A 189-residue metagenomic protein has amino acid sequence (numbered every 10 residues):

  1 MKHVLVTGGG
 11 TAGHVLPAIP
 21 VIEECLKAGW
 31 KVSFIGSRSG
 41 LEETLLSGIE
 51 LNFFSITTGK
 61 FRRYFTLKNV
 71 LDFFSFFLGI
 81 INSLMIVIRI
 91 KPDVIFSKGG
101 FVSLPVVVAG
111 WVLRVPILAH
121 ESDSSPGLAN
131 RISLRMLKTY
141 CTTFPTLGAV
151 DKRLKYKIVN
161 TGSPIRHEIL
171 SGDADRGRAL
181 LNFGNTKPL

Functional and structural regions predicted by a protein language model:
M1-K2, D173-L189: Nucleotide-sugar donor-binding and catalytic loop/hinge architecture of NDP-sugar-dependent glycosyltransferases
H3-G9, L26-S75, Y156-I165: Conserved nucleotide-sugar phosphate-binding/catalytic loop shared by glycosyltransferases and other
G10-A12, L16, G100-V102, S124-L128: Residue-level detector of alpha-helix initiation sites
H14-C25: Short amphipathic alpha-helix
K31, W111-D175, F183-G184: Active-site-proximal region of nucleotide-activated glycan assembly enzymes, centered on histidine/acidic-rich loops
G40-T44, P92-L113: An aromatic- and histidine-rich active-site surface loop
F65-V94, V112: An amphipathic, basic-hydrophobic alpha-helix
D93-V94, T139, L189: Short, Asp-centered acidic motifs that coordinate Mg2+ and/or phosphate in catalytic or ligand-binding sites
